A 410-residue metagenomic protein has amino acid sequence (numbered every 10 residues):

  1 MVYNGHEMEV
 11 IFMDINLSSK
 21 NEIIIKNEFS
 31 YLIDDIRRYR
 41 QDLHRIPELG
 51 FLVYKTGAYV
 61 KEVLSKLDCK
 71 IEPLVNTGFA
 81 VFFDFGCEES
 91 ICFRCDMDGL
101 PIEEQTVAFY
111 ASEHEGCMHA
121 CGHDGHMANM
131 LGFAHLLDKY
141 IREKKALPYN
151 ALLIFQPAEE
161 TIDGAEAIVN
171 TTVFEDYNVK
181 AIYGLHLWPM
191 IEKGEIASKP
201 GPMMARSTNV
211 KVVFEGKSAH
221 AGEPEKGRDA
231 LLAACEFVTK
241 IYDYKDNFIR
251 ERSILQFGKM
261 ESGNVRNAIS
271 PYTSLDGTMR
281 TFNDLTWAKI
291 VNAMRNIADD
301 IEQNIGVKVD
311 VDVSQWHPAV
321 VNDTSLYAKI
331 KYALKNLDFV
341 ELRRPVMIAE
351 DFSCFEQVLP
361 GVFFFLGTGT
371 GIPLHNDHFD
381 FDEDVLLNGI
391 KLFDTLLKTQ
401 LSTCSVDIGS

Functional and structural regions predicted by a protein language model:
M1-F12: Short, Lys/Arg-enriched N-terminal segments with co-localized hydrophobic residues within the first ~10-30 amino acids
M13-S18, L232-S410: Metal-dependent amide/peptide-bond hydrolase catalytic core, centered on the "pita-bread" metallohydrolase fold
D14-H119, D124, A128, H135-Y149: Acidic/His- and Gly-rich active-site-bordering loop/insert found across diverse amide/peptide-bond hydrolases
L43, F93, H123, L153 (+7 more regions): Divalent metal-coordination and catalytic microenvironments
C92-R94, E103, V210, F363-T368: Non-cysteine beta-strand/loop elements that form the S-adenosyl-L-methionine
R94-D96, N129-M130, G184, Y272: Structural signature of FAD isoalloxazine-binding scaffolds in flavoprotein oxidoreductases
L100-I102, V107-M118, D124-G125, Y140-S270 (+1 more regions): Histidine/acidic-residue-rich, glycine-tolerant segments that coordinate divalent metal ions
